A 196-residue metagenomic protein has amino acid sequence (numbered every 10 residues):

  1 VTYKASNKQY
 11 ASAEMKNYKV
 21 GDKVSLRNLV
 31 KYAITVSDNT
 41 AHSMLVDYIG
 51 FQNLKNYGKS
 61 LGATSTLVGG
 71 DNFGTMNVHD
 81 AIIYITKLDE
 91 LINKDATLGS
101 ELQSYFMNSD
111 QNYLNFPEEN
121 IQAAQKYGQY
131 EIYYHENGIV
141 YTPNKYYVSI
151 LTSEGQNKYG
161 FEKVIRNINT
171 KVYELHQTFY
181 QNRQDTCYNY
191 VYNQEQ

Functional and structural regions predicted by a protein language model:
V1-Y3, A33, V148: Active-site SXXK
A5, Y10, K19-E101, Y105: Active-site-adjacent helix/loop patches that line small-molecule binding or acyl-intermediate pockets
E14-M15: Glycine/small-residue-rich loop that forms an oxyanion/phosphate-binding "nest" at active or ligand-binding sites
G74, D89-D110, Y127-Q196: Structured C-terminal helix/loop/strand segments within mature extracytoplasmic catalytic/sensor domains
Q111-N115: Extended, charged amphipathic interaction segments
E118-K126: Short, hydrophobic/aromatic-rich segments at coil-to-beta transitions
